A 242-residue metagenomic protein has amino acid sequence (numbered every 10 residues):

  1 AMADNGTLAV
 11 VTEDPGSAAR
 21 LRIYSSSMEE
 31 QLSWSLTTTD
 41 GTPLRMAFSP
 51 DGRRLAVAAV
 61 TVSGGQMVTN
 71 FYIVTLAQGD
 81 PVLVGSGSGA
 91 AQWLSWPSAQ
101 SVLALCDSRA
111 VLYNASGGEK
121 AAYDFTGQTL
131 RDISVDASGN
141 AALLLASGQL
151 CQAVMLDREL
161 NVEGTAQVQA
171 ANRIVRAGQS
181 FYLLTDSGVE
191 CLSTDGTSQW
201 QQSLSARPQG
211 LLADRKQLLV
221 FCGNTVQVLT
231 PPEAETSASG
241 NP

Functional and structural regions predicted by a protein language model:
A1, D40-F48, S88-P97, G127-D136 (+2 more regions): Repeated scaffold domains used in trafficking and secretory/extracellular systems, primarily beta-propellers
L8-A9, L55, V102, A141-A142 (+2 more regions): Hydrophobic beta-strand positions that form the internal "hydrophobic ladder" of WD40/Gbeta-like beta-propeller blades
V11-T12, A58, A104-C106, L144-A146 (+2 more regions): Residue-level marker for isolated small/hydroxyl-bearing positions within beta-strands of beta-sheet-rich domains
G16-R22, G64-Y72, R109-L112, Q149-V154 (+2 more regions): Structural motif
S25-E29, T75-G79, N114-G118, D157-E159 (+2 more regions): Short loop/turn segments that connect beta-strands within beta-propeller blades
E30-L36, G79-G85, G118-D124, L160-A166 (+1 more regions): A short beta-strand motif characteristic of beta-propeller blades
G41-A115: Solenoidal tandem-repeat scaffolds enriched in leucines and small polar residues
S205-P242: Blade-level signature of beta-propeller repeat domains, shared across WD40, Kelch, NHL, RCC1 and BNR/Asp-box propellers
